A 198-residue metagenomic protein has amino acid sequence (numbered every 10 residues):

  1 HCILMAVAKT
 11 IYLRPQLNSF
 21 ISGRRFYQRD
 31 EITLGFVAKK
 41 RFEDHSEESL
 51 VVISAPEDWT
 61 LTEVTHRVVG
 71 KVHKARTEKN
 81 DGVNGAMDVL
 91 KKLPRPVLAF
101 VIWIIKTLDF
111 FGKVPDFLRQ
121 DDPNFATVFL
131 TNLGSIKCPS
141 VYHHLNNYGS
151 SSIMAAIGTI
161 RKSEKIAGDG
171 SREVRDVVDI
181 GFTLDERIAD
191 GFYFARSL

Functional and structural regions predicted by a protein language model:
H1-L198: C-terminal catalytic/motor cores of large multi-domain enzyme assemblies
